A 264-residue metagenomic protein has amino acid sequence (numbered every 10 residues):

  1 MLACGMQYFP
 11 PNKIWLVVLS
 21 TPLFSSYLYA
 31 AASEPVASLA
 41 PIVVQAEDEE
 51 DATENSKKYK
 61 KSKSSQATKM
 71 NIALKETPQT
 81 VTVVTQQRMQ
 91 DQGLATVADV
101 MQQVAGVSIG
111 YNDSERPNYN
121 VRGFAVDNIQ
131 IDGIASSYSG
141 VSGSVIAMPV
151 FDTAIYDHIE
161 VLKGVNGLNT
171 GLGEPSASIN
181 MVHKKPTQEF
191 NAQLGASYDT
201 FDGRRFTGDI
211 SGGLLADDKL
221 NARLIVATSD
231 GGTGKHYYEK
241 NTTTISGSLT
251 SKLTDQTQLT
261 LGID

Functional and structural regions predicted by a protein language model:
M1-S38: Cleavable N-terminal targeting peptides that direct proteins into the secretory/outer-membrane pathway or into
G5-M6, V43, N221, Q256: Intrinsically disordered, low-complexity regions enriched for glutamine and histidine
V17, S26-L28, K63-Q66, L253: Generic signature of intrinsically disordered, low-complexity, basic-rich segments and short cationic peptides
E34-P41, E50, S246, S251: Eukaryotic non-globular interaction segments with acidic/serine-rich, low-complexity composition and alpha-helical
A40-F190: Acidic, small-polar-rich N-terminal luminal/periplasmic segments of exported/outer-membrane proteins
Y138, A154-D157, L168-G247, L253-T257: Outer-membrane beta-barrel translocator/receptor signature
T260-D264: Outer-membrane beta-barrel translocator/channel fold
